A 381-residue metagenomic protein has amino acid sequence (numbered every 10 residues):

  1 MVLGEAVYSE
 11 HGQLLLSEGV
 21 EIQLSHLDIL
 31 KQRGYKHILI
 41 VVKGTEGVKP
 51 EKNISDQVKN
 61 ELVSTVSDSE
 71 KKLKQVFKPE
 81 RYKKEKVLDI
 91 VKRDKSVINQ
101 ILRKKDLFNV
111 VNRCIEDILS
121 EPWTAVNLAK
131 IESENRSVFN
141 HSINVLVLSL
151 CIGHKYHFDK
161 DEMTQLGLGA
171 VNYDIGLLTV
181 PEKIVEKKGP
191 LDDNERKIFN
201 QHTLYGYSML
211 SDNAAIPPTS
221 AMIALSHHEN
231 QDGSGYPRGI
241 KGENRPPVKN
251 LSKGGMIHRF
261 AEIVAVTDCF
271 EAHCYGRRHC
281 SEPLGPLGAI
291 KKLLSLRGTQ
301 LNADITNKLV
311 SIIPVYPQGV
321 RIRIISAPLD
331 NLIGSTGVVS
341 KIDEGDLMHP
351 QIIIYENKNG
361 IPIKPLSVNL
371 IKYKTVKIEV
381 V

Functional and structural regions predicted by a protein language model:
M1-L119, A125-V126, K341-D343, Q351-V381: Membrane-embedded alpha-helical signal segments
E21, C269, G319-R321: Residue-level marker of beta-strand positions
E46-N200, Y207-A214, T219: Acidic/His-rich, divalent-metal-binding segments that scaffold phosphate/diphosphate chemistry
A170, S211-A261, C280, I290-K341: Histidine/acidic-rich helix-loop-helix segments that form or flank divalent-metal centers in metalloenzyme catalytic
K183-K187, H273-H279: Juxtamembrane interface at the ends
E262-Y275: Conserved beta-strand-loop-short alpha-helix elements that form and flank the Mn2+/Mg2+-coordinating active site
H279-G285: Short, charged, surface-exposed loops that flank catalytic or proteolytic processing sites
